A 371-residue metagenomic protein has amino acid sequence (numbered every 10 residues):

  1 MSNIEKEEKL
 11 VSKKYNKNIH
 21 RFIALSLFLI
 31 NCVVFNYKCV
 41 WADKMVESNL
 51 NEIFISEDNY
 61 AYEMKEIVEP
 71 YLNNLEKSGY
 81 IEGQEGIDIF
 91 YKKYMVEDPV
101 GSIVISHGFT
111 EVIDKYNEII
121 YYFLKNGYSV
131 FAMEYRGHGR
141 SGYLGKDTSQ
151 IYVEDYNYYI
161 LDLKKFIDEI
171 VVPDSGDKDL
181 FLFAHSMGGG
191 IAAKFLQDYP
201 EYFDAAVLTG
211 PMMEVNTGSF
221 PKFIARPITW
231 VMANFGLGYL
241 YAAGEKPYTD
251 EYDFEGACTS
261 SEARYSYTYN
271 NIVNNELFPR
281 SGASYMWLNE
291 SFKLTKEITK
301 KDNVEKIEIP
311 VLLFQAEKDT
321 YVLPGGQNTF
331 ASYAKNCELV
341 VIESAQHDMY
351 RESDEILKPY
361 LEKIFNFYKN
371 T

Functional and structural regions predicted by a protein language model:
Y37-E82, F90-Y94: An N-terminal hydrophobic leader/cap segment in hydrolases
I120-L144: Conserved alpha/beta-hydrolase
Y152-V171: Alpha/beta-hydrolase active-site loop
A192-P279: Alpha/beta-hydrolase-fold enzymes
I307, L313-Q315: Short beta-strand/loop motif that positions the catalytic acidic residue of the alpha/beta-hydrolase fold
I309, L323-A331: Short alpha-helix in the alpha/beta-hydrolase fold that links the catalytic acid
K318-V322: Acidic catalytic loop of the alpha/beta-hydrolase fold
S344-T371: Catalytic active-site module of serine/aspartate enzymes centered on a nucleophile-bearing elbow/loop
